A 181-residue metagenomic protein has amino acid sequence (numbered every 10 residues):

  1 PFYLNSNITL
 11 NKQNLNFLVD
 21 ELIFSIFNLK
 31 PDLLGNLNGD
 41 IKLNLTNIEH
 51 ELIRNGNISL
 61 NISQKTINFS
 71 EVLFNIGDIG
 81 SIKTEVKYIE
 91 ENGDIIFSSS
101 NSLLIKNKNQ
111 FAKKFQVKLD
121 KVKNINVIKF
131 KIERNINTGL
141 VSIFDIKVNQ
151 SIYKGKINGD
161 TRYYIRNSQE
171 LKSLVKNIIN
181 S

Functional and structural regions predicted by a protein language model:
P1-S181: Membrane-proximal interfacial segments on either side of biological membranes
